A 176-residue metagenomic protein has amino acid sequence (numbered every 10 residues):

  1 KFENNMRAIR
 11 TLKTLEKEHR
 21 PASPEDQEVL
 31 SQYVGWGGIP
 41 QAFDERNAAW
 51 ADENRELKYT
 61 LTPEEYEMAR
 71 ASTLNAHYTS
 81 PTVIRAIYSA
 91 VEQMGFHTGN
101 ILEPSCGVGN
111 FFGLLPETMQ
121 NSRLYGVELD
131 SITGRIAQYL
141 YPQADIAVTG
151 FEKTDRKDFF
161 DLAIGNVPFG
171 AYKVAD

Functional and structural regions predicted by a protein language model:
K1-D176: Class I S-adenosyl-L-methionine-dependent methyltransferase catalytic core
